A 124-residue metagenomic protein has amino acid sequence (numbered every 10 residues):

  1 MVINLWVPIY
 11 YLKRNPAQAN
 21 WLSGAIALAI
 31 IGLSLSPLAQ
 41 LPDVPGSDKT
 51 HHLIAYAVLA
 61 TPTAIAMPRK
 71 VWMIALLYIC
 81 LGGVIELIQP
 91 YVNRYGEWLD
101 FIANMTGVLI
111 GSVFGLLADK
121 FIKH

Functional and structural regions predicted by a protein language model:
M1-T61, Y78: "…centered on the first transmembrane helix and the immediately adjacent amphipathic helix/loop
A17-W21, M67-I74, E97-W98: Membrane-helix interface segments
S36-P37, P68, N93, D119: Short helix-capping/hinge motifs at transmembrane helix termini and TM-loop junctions
D43-K49, G82-V108: Interfacial helix-loop-helix junctions of multi-pass membrane proteins
A55-R69, V108-A118: Membrane-interfacial alpha-helical segments at the cytosolic side of multi-pass membrane proteins
T63, M67, V71-G83: Membrane-embedded alpha-helical segments that form the functional core of polytopic membrane enzymes, especially those
K120-H124: Short, charged juxtamembrane terminal tails flanking transmembrane helices
